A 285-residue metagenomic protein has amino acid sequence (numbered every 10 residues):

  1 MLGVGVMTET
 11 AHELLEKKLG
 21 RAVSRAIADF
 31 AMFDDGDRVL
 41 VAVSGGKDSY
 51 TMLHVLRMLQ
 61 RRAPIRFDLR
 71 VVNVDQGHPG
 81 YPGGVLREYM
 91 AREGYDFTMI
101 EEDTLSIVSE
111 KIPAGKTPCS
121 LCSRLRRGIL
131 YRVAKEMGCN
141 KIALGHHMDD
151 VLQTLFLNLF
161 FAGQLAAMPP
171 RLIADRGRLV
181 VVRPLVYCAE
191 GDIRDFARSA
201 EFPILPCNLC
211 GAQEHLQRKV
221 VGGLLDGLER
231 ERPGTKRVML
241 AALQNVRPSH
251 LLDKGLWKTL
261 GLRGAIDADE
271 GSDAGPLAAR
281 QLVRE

Functional and structural regions predicted by a protein language model:
L2-L157, F161-Q164, P169, G191-S199 (+1 more regions): ATP-dependent adenylation/nucleotidyltransferase module used to activate substrates
A28, D34, R38, F156 (+3 more regions): Flexible helical/loop "lid" subdomain adjacent to adenine-nucleotide binding pockets
